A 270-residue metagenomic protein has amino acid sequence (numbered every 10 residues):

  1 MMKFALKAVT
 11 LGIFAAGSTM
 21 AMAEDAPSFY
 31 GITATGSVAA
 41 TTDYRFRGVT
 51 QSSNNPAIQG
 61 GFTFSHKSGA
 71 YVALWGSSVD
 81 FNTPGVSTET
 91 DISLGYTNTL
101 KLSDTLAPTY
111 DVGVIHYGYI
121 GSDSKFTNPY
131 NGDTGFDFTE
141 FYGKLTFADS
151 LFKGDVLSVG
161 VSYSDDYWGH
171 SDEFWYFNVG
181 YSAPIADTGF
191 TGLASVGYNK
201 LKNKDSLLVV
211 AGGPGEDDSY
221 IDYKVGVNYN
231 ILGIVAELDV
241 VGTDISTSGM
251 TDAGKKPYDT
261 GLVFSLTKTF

Functional and structural regions predicted by a protein language model:
M1-T33: Cleavable N-terminal export/targeting peptides
A23-T33, G69, P84, T99-T109 (+4 more regions): Short loop/turn motifs that connect adjacent beta-strands in outer-membrane beta-barrel proteins
E24-D80: Short glycine/proline- and aromatic-enriched beta-strand/turn motifs that initiate or cap beta-hairpins
A34-A40, G60, A70-L74, I92 (+8 more regions): Transmembrane beta-strands of outer-membrane beta-barrel proteins
A40-F46, G76-D80, N98, V114-G121 (+7 more regions): Transmembrane beta-strands of outer-membrane beta-barrel pores
F46-S53, T83-T90, G121-T134, S164 (+3 more regions): Outer-membrane beta-barrel translocator domains and adjoining extracellular loop/strand segments of Gram-negative
Y130, F136-P214: Detector for outer-membrane/organellar transmembrane beta-barrel domains, recognizing the amphipathic beta-strand
Y229-I231, K256-F270: Outer-membrane beta-barrel "beta-signal"
